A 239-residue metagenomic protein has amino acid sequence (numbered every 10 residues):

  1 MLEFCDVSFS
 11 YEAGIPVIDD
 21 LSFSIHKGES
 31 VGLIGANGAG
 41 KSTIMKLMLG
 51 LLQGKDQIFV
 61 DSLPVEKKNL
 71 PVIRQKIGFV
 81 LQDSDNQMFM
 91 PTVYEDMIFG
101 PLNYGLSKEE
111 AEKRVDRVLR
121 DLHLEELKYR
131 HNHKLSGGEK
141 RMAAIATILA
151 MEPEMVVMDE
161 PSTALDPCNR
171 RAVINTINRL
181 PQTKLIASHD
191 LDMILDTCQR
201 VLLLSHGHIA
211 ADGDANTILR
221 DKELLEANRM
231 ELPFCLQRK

Functional and structural regions predicted by a protein language model:
I34-A36: The feature captures the beta-strand-to-loop junction immediately N-terminal to the Walker
E109-L127: Conserved ABC ATPase "signature" region
H131-L135, E139: Conserved ABC ATPase signature
V156-D159: Catalytic Walker B motif of ABC-type/P-loop ATPase nucleotide-binding domains
S188-H189: H-loop/switch region of ABC-family ATPase nucleotide-binding domains
I194-D196: A short, surface-exposed alpha-helical micro-motif characterized by mixed small hydrophobic and charged/polar residues
H208-E231: Conserved beta-strand-loop-alpha-helix hinge in the C-terminal portion of ABC ATPase nucleotide-binding domains
